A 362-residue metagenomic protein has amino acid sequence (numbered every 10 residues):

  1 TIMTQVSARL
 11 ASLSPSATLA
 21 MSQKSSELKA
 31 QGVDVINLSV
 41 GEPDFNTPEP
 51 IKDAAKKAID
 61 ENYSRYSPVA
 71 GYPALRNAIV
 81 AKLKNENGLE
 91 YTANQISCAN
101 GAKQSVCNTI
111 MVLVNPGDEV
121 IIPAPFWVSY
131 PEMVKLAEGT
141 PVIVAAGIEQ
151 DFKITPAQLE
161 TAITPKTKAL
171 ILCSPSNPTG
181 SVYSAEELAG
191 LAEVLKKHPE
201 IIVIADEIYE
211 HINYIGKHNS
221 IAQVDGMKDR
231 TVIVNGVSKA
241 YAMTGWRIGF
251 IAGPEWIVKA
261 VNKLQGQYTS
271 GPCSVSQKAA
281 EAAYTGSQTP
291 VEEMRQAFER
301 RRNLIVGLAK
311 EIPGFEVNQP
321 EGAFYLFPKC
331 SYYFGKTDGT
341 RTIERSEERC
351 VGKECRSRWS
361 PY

Functional and structural regions predicted by a protein language model:
I2-V6, S14-S16, M21, L28-V35 (+3 more regions): PLP-dependent class I/II
L10: Substrate/cofactor-recognition hotspot
S26, V80, K84, I110-M111: Generic structural signal for well-ordered alpha-helical scaffold segments
S39-E42, K57-L75: A glycine-/small-polar-enriched, mobile loop at the entrance of the PLP active site in fold-type I
Y66-A99: Conserved N-terminal alpha-helix of the aminotransferase class I/II PLP-enzyme fold
Y362: Short, flexible helix-loop junctions that flank or precede catalytic/ligand sites
